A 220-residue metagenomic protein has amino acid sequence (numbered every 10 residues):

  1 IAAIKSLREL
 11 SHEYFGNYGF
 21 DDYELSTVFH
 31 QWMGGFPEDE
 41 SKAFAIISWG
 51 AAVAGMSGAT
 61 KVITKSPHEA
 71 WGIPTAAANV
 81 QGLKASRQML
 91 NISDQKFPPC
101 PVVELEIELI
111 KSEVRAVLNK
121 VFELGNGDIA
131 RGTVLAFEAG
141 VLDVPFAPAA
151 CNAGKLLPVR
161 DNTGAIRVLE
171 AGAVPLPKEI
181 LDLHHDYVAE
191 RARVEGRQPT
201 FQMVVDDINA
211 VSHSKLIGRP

Functional and structural regions predicted by a protein language model:
I1-T60, K65-A85: Helix-rich catalytic cores of soluble enzyme domains
A59-P220: Acidic, glycine-enriched catalytic cores built around paired aspartates
